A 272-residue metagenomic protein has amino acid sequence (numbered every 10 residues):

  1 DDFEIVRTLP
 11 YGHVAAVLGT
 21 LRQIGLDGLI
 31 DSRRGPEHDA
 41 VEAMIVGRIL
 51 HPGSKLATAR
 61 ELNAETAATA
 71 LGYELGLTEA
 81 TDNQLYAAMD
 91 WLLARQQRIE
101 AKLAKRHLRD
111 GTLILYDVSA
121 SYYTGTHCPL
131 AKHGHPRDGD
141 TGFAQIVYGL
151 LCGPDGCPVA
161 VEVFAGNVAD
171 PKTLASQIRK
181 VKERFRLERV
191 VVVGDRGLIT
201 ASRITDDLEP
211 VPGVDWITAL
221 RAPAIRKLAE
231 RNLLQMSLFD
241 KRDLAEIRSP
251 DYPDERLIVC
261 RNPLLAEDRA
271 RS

Functional and structural regions predicted by a protein language model:
D1-K132, G142-F143, G149-E162, N167: Dynamic "connector" segments at or just before major functional cores
P52, L56, V181, V193-G194: A conserved hydrophobic secondary-structure block that centers on an alpha-helix together with its immediately flanking
A57, I114-D117, V147-L151, P158-V163 (+5 more regions): Structured core elements
E65-T69, D110, P154-C157, V181-V190 (+1 more regions): Secondary-structure transition/capping motifs at alpha-helix termini and the adjoining loop/turn into the next element
G125-H127, T200-D206, K227-E230: A short acidic (Asp/Glu
A144-I146, V163, P212-S272: An anionic, glycine-rich sequence signature occurring as long contiguous blocks
E162-R184: Active-site beta-loop-alpha junctions of metal-dependent nucleic acid enzymes, especially the RNase H-like/DDE
V168-A169, V191-S202, A222-I225: Acidic, metal-coordinating catalytic cores used for nucleic-acid/nucleotide bond scission and strand-transfer chemistry
